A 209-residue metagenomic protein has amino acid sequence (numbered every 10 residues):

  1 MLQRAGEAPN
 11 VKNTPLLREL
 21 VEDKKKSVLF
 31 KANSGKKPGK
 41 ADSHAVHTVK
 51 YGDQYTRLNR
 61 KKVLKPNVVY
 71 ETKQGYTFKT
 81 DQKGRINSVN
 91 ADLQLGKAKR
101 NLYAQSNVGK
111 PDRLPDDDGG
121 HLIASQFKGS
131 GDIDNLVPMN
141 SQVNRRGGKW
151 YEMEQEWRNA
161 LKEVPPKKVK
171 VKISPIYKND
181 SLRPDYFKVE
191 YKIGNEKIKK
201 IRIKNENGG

Functional and structural regions predicted by a protein language model:
M1-E71: Long, low-complexity, intrinsically disordered regions
K62, V68-G209: Domain-level detector of nuclease and nuclease-like folds in predominantly extracellular/periplasmic contexts
